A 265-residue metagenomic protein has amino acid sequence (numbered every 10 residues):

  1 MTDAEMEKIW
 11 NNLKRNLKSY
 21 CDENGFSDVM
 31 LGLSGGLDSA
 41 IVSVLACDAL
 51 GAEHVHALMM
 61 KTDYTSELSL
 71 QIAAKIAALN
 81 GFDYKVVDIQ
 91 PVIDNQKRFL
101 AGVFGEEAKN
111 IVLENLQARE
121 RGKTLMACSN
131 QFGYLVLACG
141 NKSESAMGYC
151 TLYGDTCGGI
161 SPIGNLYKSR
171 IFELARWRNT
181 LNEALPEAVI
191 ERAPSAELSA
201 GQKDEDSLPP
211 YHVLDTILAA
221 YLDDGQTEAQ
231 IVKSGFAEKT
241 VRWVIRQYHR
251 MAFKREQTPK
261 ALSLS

Functional and structural regions predicted by a protein language model:
M1-S34, I41-S265: ATP/NTP-dependent adenylation/nucleotidyl-transfer catalytic domains that generate, transfer, or process NMP-activated
